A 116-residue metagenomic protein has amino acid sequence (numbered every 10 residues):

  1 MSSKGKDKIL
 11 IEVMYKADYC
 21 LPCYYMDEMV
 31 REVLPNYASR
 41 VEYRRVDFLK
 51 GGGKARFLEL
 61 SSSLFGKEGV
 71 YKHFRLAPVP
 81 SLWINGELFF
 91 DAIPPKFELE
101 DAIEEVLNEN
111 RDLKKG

Functional and structural regions predicted by a protein language model:
M1-D7, R111-G116: Short, Lys/Arg-enriched, disordered terminal segments
S2-V46: Local sequence-structure signature of Cys/Sec-based thiol-disulfide redox active-site neighborhoods
Y19, G51, F90: Surface-exposed, flexible loop/turn segments at secondary-structure boundaries
Y24, R56, I93: A short acidic (Asp/Glu
M26-E28, E59, K96-E98: Short, glycine/charged-enriched secondary-structure capping and boundary segments
S39-L60: Thiol-based oxidoreductase modules, predominantly thioredoxin-like and allied folds used for disulfide exchange
E59-L76: Glycine-rich, highly charged phosphate/nucleotide-binding loops
H73, A77-K114: Non-catalytic, surface beta->alpha helical segment in thiol-disulfide oxidoreductase systems
